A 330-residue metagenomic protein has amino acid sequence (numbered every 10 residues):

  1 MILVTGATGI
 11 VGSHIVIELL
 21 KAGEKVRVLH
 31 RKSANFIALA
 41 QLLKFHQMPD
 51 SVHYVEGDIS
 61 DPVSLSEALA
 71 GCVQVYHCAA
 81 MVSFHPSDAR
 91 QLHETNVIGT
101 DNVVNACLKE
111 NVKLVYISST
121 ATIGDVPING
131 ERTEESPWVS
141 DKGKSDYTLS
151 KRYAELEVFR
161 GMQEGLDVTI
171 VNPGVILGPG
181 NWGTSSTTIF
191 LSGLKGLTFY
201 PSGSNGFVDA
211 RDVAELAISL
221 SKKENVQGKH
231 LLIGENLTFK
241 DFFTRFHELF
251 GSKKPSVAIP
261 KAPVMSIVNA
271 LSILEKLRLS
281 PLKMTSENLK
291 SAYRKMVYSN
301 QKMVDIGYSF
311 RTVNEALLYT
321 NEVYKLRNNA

Functional and structural regions predicted by a protein language model:
I2-A22: N-terminal Rossmann NAD(P)H-binding glycine-rich loop of SDR-like oxidoreductase domains
M48-T95: NAD(P)H-binding glycine-rich loop region in Rossmannoid oxidoreductase-like domains and their noncatalytic homologs
S60, Q91-N102, L149-S150, V208: Glycine-rich NAD(P)-binding loop of the Rossmann-fold in SDR/ketoreductase-type enzymes
R90, I98-D146: Conserved Rossmann-fold NAD(P)-dependent oxidoreductase catalytic core, especially the SDR/UDP-sugar
G143-T169: Active-site Tyr-X1-5-Lys
M162-I170, G174-F207: NAD(P)-dependent short-chain dehydrogenase/reductase
T184-S185, P201-S221, Q227-G228: Substrate-positioning beta->alpha
L216-K283, D305, V313-N314, L318-A330: Mid/C-terminal beta-alpha module of Rossmann-like enzyme folds, strongest in SDR-family dehydrogenases/epimerases
